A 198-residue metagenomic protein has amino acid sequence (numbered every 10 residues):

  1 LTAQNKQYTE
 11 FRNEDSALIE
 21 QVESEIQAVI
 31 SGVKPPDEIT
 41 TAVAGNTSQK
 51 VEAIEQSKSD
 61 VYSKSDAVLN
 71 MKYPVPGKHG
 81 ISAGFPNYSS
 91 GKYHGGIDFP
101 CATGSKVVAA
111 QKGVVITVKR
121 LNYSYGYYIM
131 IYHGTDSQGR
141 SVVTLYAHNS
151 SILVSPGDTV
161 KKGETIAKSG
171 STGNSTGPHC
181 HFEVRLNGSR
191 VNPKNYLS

Functional and structural regions predicted by a protein language model:
L1-S65: Alpha-helical oligomerization segments with coiled-coil/rod-like character
L18-Q21, E25, Y127-H133, Q138 (+1 more regions): Conserved, short, structured surface segments that act as functional micro-motifs
Q27-S31, G45, V51-Y127: Surface-exposed, glycine-biased beta-strand/turn segments
G80, T144-N149, P193-L197: Short amphipathic beta-strand/extended segments with alternating polar/hydrophobic composition
I81, V107, G113-V115, V154-S169: A structural signal for short beta-strand/turn segments enriched in small hydrophobics and glycine
A83, C101, T117, H148-S151 (+1 more regions): A residue-level detector for short acidic-glycine micro-motifs
H94, A109-L153, P178-V184: Zn2+-dependent peptidoglycan hydrolase active-site motif and core
S105, R140-V142, S189: Short acidic/polar mixed-charge low-complexity motifs
